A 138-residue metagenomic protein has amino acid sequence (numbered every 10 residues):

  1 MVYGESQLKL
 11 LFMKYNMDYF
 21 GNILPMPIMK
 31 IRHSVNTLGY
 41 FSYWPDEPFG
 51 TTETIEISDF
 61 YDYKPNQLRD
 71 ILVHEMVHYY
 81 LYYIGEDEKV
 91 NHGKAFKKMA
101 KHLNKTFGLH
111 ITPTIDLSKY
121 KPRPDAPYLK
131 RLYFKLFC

Functional and structural regions predicted by a protein language model:
M1-Q67, Y83-C138: Metalloprotease/metallohydrolase-associated module, dominated by Zn2+-dependent proteases
D70-Y83: Active-site recognition of the HExxH zinc-binding catalytic motif
